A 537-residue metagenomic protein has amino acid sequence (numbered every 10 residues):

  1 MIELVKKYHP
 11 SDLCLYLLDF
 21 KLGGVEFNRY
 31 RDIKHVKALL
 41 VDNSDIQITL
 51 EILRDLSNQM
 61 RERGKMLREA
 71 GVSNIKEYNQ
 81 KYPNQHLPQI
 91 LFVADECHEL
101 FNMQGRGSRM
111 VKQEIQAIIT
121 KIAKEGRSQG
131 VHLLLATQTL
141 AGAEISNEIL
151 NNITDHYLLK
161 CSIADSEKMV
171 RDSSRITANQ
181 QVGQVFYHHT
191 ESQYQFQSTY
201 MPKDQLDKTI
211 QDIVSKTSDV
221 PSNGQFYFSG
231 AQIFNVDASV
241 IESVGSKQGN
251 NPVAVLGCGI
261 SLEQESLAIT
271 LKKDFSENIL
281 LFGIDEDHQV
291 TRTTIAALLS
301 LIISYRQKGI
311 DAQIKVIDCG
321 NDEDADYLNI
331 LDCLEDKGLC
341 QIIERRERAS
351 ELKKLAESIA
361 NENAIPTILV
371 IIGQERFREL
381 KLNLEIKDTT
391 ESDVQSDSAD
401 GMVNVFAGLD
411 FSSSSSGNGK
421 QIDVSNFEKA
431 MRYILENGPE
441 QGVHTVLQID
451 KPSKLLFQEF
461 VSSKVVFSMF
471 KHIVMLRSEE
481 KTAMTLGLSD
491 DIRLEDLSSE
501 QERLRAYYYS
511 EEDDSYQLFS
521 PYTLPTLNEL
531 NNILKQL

Functional and structural regions predicted by a protein language model:
M1-R171, T177-A178, G245-L486, L494-D496 (+2 more regions): P-loop NTPase catalytic phosphate-binding loop
S162-Q232, A483-L537: Conserved P-loop NTPase
P202-L206, I233-D237, Y327, R345-R348 (+2 more regions): Intrinsic-disorder-associated interaction segments
S218-C258: Long, low-complexity segments enriched in small/aliphatic residues
